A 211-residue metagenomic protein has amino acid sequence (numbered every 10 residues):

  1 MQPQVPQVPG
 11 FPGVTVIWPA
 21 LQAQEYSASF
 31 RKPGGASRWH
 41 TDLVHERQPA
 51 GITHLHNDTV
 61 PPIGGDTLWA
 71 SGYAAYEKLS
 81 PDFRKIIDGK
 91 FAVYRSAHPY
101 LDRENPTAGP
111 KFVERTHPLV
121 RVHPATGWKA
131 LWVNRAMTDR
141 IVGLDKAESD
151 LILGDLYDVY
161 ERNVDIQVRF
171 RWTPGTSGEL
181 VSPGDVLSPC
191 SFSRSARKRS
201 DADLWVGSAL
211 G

Functional and structural regions predicted by a protein language model:
M1-E179, P183-G211: Fe(II)/2-oxoglutarate oxygenase catalytic core
